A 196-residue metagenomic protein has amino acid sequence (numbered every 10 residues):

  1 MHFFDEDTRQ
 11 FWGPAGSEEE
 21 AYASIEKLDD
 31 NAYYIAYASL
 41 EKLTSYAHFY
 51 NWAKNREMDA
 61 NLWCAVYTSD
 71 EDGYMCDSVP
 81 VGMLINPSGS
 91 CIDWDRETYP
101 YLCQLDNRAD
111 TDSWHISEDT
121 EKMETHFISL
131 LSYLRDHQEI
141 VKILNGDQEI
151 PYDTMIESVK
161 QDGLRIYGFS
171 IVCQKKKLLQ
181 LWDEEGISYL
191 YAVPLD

Functional and structural regions predicted by a protein language model:
M1-Q104: Extracytoplasmic beta-rich ectodomain segments of secreted or membrane-anchored proteins
R9, R56, R96, R108 (+3 more regions): Arginine residue identity/basic-tract feature
D70-N145: Low-complexity, serine/threonine/proline-enriched polar segments
D119-D196: Extracytoplasmic/luminal low-complexity segments enriched in Pro/Gly and acidic/polar residues that act as flexible
